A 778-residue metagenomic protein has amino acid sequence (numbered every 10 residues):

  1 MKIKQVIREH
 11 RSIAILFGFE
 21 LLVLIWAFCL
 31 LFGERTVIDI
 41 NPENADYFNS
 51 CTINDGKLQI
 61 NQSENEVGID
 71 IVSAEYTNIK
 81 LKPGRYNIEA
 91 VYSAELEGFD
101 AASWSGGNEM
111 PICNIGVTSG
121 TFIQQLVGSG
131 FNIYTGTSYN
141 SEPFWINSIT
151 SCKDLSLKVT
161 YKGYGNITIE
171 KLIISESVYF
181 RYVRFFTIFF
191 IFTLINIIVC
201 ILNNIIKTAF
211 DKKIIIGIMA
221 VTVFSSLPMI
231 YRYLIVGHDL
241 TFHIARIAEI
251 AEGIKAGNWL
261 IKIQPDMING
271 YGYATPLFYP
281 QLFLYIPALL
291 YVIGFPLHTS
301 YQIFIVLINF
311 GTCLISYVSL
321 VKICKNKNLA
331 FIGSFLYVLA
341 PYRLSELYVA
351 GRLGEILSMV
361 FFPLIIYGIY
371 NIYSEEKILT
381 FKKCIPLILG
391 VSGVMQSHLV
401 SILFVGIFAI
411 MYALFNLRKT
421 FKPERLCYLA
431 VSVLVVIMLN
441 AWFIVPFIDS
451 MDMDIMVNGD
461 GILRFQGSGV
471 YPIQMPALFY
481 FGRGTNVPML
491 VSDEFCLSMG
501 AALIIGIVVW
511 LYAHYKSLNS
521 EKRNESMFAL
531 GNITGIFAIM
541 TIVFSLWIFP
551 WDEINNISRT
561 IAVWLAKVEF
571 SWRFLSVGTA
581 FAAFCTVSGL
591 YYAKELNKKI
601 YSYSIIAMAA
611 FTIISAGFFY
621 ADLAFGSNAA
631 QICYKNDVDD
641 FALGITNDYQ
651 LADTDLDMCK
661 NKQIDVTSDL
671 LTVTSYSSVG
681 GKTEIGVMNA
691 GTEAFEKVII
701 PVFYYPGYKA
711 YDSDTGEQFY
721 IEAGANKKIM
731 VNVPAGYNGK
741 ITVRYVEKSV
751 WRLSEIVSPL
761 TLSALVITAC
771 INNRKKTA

Functional and structural regions predicted by a protein language model:
K2-E34, S175-F625, K740-Y745, V750-A778: Membrane-embedded transmembrane-helix bundle of lipid-linked glycan/lipid transferases
E20-L22, Y47-N49, L314, A607-F695 (+2 more regions): Extracytoplasmic
P42, A74-F99, L172, A710: Extra-cytoplasmic beta-strand recognition segments
I60-G84, S138-W145, N166-I169, V673 (+1 more regions): Short beta-strands within extracellular/lumenal beta-sheet-rich domains
Q62-L81, E97-A101, I112, F122-G128: Secreted extracellular polysaccharide-interacting domains
E75, N140-W145, Y179-R181, D657-A778: Active-site-proximal, structured, solvent-exposed surfaces of multi-pass membrane proteins that position macromolecular
G120-C152: Extracellular carbohydrate recognition and processing domains and analogous Trp-centered ligand-binding platforms
L157-G165, Y745-E747: Short beta-strand-plus-loop segments that form exposed binding edges in beta-rich domains
